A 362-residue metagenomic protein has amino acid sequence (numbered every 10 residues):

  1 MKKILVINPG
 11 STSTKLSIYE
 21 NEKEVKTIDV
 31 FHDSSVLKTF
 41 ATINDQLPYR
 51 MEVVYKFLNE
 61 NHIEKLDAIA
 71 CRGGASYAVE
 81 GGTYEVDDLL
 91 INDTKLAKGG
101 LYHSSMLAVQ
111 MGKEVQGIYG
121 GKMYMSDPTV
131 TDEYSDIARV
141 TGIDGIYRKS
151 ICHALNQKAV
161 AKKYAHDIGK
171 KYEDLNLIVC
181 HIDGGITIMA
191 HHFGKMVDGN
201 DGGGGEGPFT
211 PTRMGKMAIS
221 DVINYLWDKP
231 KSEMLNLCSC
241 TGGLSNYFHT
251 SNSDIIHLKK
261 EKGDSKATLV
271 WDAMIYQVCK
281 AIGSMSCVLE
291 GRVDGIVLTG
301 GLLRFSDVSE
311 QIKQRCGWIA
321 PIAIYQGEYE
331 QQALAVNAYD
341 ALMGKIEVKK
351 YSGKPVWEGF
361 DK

Functional and structural regions predicted by a protein language model:
K2-I7, A68-A70, L177-H181: Short glycine-aspartate micro-motif
I4-D45: Short glycine-rich, Thr/Ser-proximal phosphate-binding strand/loop in the N-terminal lobe of ATP-dependent enzymes
V54-A68, D167-K170, I282-D294: Phosphate/pyrophosphate-binding loops at sites that engage ATP/ADP/AMP, CoA/4′-phosphopantetheine, polyphosphate
L58-S104, K122, V130-G142: Short beta-strand-loop/turn "lid" adjacent to the catalytic site in phosphate-handling enzymes
Q110-K113, M125, V140, G145-N176 (+2 more regions): Glycine-rich phosphate-binding loop plus the immediately following alpha-helix
N236, C240-G291: Adenine-nucleotide phosphate-binding core of ATP-dependent small-molecule kinases
V293-I312: Glycine-rich phosphate-binding loops at beta-strand->alpha-helix junctions
L303-R304, A323-K362: Glycine-rich phosphate-binding/hydrolytic loop that grips phosphoryl groups
